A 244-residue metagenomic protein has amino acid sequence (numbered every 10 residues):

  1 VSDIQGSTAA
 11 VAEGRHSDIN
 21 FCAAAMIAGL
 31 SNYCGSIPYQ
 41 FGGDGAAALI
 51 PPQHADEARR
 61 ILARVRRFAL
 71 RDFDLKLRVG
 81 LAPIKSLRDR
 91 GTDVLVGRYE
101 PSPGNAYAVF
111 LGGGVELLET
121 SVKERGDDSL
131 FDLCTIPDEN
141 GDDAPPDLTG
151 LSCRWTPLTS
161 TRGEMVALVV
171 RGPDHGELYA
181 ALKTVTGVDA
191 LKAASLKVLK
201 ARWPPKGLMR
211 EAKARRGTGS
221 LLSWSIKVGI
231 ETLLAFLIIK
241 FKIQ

Functional and structural regions predicted by a protein language model:
V1-Q244: Regulatory and interdomain segments flanking nucleotide-handling catalytic cores in signaling/defense enzymes
